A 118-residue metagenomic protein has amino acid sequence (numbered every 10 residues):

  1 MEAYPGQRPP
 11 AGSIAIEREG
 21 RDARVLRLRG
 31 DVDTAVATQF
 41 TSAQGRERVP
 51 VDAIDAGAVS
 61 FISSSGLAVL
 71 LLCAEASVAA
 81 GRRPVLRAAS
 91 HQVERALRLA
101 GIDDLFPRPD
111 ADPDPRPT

Functional and structural regions predicted by a protein language model:
M1-I62, L71-T118: STAS-like cytosolic regulatory interaction modules
